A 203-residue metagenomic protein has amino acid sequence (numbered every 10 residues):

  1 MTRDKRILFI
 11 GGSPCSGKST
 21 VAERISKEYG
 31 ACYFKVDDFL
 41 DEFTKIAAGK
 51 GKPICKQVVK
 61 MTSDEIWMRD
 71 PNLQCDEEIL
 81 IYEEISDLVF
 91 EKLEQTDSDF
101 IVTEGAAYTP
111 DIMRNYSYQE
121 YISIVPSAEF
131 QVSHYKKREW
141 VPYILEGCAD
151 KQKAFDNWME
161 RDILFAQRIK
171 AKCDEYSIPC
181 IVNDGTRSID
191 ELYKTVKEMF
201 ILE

Functional and structural regions predicted by a protein language model:
M1-K5: Phosphate-binding P-loop
I10: Hydrophobic anchor at the beta1->P-loop junction of P-loop NTPases
C15-S16: ATP-binding Walker
S19: Walker A/P-loop
A31-A47: Short beta-strand-centered segment that lines the nucleotide-binding/catalytic pocket of NTP-utilizing
E42-F100: ATP-dependent small-molecule kinase phosphotransfer cores that center on conserved nucleotide phosphate-binding segments
E120-F165: A glycine- and Lys/Arg-enriched "phosphate-lid" helix/loop adjacent to the NTP-binding pocket of small-molecule kinases
L164-E203: NTP-dependent small-molecule kinase module
